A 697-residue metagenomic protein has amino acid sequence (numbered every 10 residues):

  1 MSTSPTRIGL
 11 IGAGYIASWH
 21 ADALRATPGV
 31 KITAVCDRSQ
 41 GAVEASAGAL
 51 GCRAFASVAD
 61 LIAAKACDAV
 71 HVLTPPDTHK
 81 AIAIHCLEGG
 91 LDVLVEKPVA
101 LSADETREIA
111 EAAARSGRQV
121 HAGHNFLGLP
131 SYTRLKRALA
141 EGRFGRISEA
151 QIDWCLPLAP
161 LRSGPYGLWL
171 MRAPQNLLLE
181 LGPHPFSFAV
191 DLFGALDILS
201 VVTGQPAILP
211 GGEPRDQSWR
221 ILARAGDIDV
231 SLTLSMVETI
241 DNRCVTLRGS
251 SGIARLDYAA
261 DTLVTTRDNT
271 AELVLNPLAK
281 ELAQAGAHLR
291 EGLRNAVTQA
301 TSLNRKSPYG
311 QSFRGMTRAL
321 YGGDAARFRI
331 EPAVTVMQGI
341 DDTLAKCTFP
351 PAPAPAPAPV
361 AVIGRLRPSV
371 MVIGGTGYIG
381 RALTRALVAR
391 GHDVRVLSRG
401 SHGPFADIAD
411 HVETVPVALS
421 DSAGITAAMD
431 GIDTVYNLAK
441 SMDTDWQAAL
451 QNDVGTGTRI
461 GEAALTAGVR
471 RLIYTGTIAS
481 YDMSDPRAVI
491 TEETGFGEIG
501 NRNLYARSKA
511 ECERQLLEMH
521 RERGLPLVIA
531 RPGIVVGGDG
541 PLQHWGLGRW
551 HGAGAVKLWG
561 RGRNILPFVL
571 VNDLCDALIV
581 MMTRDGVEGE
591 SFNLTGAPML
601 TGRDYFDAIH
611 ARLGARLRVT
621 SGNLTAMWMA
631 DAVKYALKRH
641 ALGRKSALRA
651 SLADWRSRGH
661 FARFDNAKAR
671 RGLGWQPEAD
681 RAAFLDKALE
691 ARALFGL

Functional and structural regions predicted by a protein language model:
A13, V370-R390: N-terminal Rossmann NAD(P)H-binding glycine-rich loop of SDR-like oxidoreductase domains
D68, D410-V412, P416-G455: NAD(P)H-binding glycine-rich loop region in Rossmannoid oxidoreductase-like domains and their noncatalytic homologs
I84, A103-D104, V435, D443-Y474: NAD(P)-cofactor binding segment of oxidoreductase domains
H121-G123, G455-Y505: Conserved Rossmann-fold NAD(P)-dependent oxidoreductase catalytic core, especially the SDR/UDP-sugar
F126-V202, A207-G211, L516, R549-G552: Predominantly a Rossmann-like dinucleotide-binding segment in NAD(P)-dependent oxidoreductases
S187-V264, D268, S312-D324, D341-D342 (+2 more regions): Contiguous beta-strand/loop segments that form the cofactor/metal-binding neighborhood of enzyme cores
L247, P357-R367, M581-R649, N666 (+3 more regions): Mid/C-terminal beta-alpha module of Rossmann-like enzyme folds, strongest in SDR-family dehydrogenases/epimerases
Q338-S369, F664-L697: Amphipathic terminal alpha-helices
